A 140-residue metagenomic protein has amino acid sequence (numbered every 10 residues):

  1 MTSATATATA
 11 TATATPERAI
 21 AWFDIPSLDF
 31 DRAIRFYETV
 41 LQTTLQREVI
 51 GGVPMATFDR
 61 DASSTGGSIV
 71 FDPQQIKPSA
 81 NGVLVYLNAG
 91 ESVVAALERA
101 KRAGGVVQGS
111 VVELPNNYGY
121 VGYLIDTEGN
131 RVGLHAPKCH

Functional and structural regions predicted by a protein language model:
M1-E17, C139-H140: Basic/polar N-terminal segments that are highly enriched at the extreme N-terminus, encompassing both cleavable
A6, A14-R18, D24-T65: Core segments of cupin and vicinal oxygen chelate
I20-L28, Q74-K101, Y120-I125: Vicinal oxygen chelate
A33-Y37, A100, G129: Conserved active-site tyrosine of GNAT-family acetyltransferases
T43-A80, T127, R131-A136: Conserved short beta-strand elements that form part of the metal-binding/catalytic scaffold of enzyme active sites
R47, Q108-V112: Conserved S-adenosyl-L-methionine
I50-P54, P115-Y120: Short acidic/glycine-enriched loop/turn segments that link adjacent beta-strands
P115-N116, K138-H140: A short acidic/small-residue loop/turn micro-motif
